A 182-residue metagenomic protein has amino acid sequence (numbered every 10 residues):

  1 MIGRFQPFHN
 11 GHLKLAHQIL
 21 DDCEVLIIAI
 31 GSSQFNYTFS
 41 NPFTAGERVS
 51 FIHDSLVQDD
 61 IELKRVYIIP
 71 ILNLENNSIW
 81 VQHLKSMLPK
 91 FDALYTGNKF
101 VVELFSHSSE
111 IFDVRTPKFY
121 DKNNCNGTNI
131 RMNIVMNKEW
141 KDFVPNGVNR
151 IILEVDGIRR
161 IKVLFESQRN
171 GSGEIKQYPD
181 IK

Functional and structural regions predicted by a protein language model:
M1-K182: Nucleotidyltransferase catalytic core that binds NTPs
